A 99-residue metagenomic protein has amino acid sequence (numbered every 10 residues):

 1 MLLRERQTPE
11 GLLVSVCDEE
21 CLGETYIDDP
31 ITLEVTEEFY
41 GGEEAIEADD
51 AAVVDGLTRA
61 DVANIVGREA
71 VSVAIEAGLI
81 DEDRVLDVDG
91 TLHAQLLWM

Functional and structural regions predicted by a protein language model:
M1-M99: Acidic, polar-rich N-terminal leader regions of halophilic archaeal proteins
